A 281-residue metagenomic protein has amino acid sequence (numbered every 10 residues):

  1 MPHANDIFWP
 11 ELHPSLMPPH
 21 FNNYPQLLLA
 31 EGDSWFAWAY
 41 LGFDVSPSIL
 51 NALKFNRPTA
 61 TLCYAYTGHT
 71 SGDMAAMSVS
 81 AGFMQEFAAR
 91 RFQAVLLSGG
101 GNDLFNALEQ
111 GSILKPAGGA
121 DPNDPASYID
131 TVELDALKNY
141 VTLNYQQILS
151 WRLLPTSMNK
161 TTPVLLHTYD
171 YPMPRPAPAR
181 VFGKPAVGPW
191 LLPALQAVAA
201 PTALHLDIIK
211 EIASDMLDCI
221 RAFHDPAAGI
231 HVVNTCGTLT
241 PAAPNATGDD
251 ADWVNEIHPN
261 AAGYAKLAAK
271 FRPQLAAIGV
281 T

Functional and structural regions predicted by a protein language model:
P2-T67: Serine-esterase "nucleophile elbow" of acetyl-processing enzymes
P14-H20, A75-V95, Q147-T161, A222: Short amphipathic alpha-helices and their capping/turn segments at secondary-structure boundaries
A37-A39, S71-G72, D103-A107, P172-P178 (+1 more regions): Short catalytic/ligand-binding loop motif for oxyanion handling, primarily in non-cytosolic enzymes, centered on
S80-A136, D170-A179: Oxyanion-hole/transition-state-stabilizing segment in secreted/luminal serine hydrolases and related acyltransferases
A120-Q146, A200-I209: Surface-exposed cleft-lining segments at the edges of enzyme active sites
L137-P193: Hydrophobic, aromatic-enriched interface-forming segments
R175-V232, Y264: Substrate-gating cap/lid alpha-helix
D249-T281: Histidine-centered active-site loop/cap adjacent to the catalytic His in serine esterases/O-acetyl transfer systems
